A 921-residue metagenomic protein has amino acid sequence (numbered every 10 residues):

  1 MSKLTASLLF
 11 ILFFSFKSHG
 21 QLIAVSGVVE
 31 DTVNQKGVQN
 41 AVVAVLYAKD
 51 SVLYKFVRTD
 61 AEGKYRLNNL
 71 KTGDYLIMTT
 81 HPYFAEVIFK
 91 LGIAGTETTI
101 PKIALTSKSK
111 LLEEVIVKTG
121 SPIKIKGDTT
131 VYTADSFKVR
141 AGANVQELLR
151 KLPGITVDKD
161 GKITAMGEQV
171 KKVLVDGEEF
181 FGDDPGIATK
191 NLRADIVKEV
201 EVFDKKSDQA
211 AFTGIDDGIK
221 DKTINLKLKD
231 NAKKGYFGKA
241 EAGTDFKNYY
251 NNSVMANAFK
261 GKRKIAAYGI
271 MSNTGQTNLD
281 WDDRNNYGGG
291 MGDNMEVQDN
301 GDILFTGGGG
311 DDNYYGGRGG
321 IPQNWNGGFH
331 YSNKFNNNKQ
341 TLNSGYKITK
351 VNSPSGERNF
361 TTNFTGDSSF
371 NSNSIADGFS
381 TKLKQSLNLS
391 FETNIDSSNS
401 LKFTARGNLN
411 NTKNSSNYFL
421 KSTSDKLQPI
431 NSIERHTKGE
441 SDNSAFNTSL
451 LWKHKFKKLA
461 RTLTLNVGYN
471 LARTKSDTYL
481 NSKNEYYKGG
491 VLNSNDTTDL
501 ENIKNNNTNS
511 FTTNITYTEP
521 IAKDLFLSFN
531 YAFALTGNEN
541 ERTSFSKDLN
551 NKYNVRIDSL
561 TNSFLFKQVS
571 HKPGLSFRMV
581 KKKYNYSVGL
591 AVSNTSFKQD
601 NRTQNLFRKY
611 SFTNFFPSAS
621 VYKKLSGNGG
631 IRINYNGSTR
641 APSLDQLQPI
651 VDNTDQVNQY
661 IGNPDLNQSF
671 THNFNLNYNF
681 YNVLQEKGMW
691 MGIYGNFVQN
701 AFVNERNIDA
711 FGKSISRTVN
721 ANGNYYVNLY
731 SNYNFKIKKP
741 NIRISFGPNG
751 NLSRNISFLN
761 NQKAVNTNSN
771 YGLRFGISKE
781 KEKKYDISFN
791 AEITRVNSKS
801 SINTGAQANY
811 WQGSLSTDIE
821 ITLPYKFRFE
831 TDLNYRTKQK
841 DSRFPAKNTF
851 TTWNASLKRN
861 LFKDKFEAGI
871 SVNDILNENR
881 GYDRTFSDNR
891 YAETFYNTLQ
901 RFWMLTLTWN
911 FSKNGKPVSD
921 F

Functional and structural regions predicted by a protein language model:
Q21, E62-K64, M78, A85 (+22 more regions): Membrane-proximal, glycine/serine-rich, low-complexity loop/turn segments characteristic of large bacterial
V33-Y47: Short, ordered, surface-exposed loop/turn motifs in non-cytosolic proteins
L46-V52, D74-K90: A short, solvent-exposed loop/turn motif at the edges and junctions of modular extracellular/periplasmic domains
A48-K64: Short, acidic Ser/Thr/Gly-rich low-complexity loop/linker segments typical of extracellular and cell-surface proteins
T213-G214, L279-R284, S355-F370, N414-P429 (+13 more regions): Outer-membrane beta-barrel translocator domains and adjoining extracellular loop/strand segments of Gram-negative
G319-I321, F379-T381, K438-D442, I503-N507 (+9 more regions): Replace "Gram-negative outer membrane beta-barrel proteins" with "bacterial and organellar outer membrane beta-barrel
I375, S510-T512, V555-N562, N667 (+1 more regions): Outer membrane beta-barrel strand-and-loop segments of large Gram-negative receptors, especially TonB-dependent
L527-G629, N797, S801-I802, A806-Q807: Signature of Gram-negative outer-membrane beta-barrel scaffolds
